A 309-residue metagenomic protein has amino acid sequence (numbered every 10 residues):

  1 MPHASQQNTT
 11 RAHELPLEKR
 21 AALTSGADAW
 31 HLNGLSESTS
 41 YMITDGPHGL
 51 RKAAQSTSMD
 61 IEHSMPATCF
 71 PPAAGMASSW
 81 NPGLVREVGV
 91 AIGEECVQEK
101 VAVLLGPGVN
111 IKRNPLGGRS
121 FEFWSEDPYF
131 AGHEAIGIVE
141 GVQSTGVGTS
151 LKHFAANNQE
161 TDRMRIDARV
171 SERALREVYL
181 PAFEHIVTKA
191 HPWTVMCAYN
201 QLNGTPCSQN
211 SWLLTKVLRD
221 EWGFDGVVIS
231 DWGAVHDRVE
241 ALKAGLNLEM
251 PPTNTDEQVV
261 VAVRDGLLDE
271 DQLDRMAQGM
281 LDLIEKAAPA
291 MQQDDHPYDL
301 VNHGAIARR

Functional and structural regions predicted by a protein language model:
M1-R309: Glycoside hydrolase catalytic-domain context in secreted enzymes
